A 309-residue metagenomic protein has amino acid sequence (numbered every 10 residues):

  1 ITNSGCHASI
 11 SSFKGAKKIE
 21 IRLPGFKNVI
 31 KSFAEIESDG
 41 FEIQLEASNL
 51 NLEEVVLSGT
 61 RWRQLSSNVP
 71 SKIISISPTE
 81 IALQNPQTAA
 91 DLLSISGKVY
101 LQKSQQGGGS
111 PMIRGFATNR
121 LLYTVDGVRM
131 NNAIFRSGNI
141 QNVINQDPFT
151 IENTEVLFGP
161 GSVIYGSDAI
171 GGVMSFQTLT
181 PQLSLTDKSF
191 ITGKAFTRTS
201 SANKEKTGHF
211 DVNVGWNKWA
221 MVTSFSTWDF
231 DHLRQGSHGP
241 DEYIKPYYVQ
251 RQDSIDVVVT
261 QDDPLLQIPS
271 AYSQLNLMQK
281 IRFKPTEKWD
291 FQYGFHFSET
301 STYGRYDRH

Functional and structural regions predicted by a protein language model:
I1-S9: Short, acidic Ser/Thr/Gly-rich low-complexity loop/linker segments typical of extracellular and cell-surface proteins
A8-I10, M112, M130-P160, I164: Short acidic/polar hinge/loop motifs at secondary-structure boundaries that mediate gating or recognition
E20-K31, R129: A short, solvent-exposed loop/turn motif at the edges and junctions of modular extracellular/periplasmic domains
R22-F26, S38-A82, T118: Short, acidic, small-residue-rich periplasmic hinge/interaction motif at the N-terminus of Gram-negative outer-membrane
G25, V214-H309: Periplasmic-side early beta-strands and strand-to-turn transitions of outer-membrane beta-barrels
V69-A89, P111-G115, N142, A195 (+1 more regions): Short, polar/charged loop or turn motifs at beta-strand boundaries
I73, A90-N132, E152-N153: Extracytoplasmic beta-strand/coil segments of soluble accessory domains associated with Gram-negative outer-membrane
T150-E152, F158, V163-Y248, Y272-L277: Outer-membrane beta-barrel translocator/receptor signature
